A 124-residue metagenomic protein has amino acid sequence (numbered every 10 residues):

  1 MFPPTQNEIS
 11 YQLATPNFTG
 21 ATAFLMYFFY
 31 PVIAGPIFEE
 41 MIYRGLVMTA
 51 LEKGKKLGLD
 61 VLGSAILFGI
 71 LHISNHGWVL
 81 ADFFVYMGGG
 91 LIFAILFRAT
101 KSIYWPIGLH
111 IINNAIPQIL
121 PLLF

Functional and structural regions predicted by a protein language model:
M1-G35, K53: Juxtamembrane helix-loop-helix connectors linking adjacent transmembrane helices in multi-pass membrane enzymes
A21, L25, F29, F84-I92 (+1 more regions): Membrane-embedded alpha-helical segments of multi-pass membrane proteins, especially the transmembrane helices
M26-F38, L59, G63, L67: Hydrophobic alpha-helical transmembrane segments of multipass integral membrane proteins, especially permease/channel
P31, F68-H72, F93, P121: Structural signal for membrane-spanning alpha-helices in multi-pass inner-membrane proteins, emphasizing helix cores
F38-G63, I92-S102: Membrane-interface helix/loop boundary segments of multi-pass membrane proteins
G63-S64, A81, Y86-G89, G108-I112: Hydrophobic core positions of alpha-helical segments in small-molecule transporters and transporter systems
H72-L80: Membrane-interface helix caps and helix-loop-helix hairpins in membrane proteins
R98-K101, G108-F124: C-terminal membrane module of polytopic membrane proteins
